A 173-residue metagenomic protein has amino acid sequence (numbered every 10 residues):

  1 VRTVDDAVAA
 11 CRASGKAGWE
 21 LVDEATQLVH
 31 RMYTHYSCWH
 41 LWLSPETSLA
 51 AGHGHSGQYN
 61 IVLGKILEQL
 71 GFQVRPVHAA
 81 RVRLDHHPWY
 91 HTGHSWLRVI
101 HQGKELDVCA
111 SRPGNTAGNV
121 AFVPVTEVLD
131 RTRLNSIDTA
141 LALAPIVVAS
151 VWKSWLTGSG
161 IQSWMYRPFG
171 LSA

Functional and structural regions predicted by a protein language model:
V1-G54, L141-S150: Secondary-structure boundary elements
A13, A17, A80-A173: His-Asp-centered catalytic microenvironments across diverse enzyme cores, prominently the transglutaminase-like
E20, E24, E46, E68 (+3 more regions): Glutamate identity and glutamate-enriched acidic tracts
V29, V74, L97-V99: Hydrophobic aliphatic residue packing
Y33-H94: Active-site neighborhood of thiol-dependent amide/isopeptide-bond enzymes
